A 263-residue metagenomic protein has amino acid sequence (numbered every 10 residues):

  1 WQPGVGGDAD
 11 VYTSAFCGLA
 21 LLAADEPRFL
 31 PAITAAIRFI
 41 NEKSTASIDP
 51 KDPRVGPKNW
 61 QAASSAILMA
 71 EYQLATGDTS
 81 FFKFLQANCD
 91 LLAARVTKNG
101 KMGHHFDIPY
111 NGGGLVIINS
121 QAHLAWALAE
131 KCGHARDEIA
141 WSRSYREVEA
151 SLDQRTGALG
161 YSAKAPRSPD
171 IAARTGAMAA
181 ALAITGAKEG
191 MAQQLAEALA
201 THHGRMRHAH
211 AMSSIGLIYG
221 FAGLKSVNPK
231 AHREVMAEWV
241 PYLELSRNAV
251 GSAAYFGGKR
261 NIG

Functional and structural regions predicted by a protein language model:
P3-A32, A46-D90, A94-W141, A150-E197 (+2 more regions): An alpha-helical repeat/solenoid feature that recognizes helix-turn-helix modules
A36-I40, L92, V148-E149, L199 (+1 more regions): Buried hydrophobic core positions in alpha-solenoid tandem helical repeats
P241-G263: Low-complexity, Gly/Ser/Thr/Pro-rich intrinsically disordered linker/tail segments
